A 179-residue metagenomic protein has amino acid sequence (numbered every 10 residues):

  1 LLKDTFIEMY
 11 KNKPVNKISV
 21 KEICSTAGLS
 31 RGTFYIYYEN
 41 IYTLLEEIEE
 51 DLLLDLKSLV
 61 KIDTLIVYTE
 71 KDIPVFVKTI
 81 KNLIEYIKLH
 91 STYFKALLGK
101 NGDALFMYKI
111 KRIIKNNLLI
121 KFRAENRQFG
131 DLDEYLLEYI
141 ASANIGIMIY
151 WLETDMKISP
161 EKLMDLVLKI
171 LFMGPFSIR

Functional and structural regions predicted by a protein language model:
L1-E8, T26, T43-D63, K78 (+2 more regions): Alpha-helical structural segments
E8-V15, H90-S91, A124, G174: Basic, amphipathic alpha-helical hairpins
M9-Y42: Helix-turn-helix
I18-S19, K95-L97, P160: Short, hydrophobic secondary-structure boundary micro-motifs
K61-L89: Hydrophobic alpha-helical connector segments
T69, P74, K88-L118: Short secondary-structure transition hinges
N101-N126, E134-E138, S142, F176: Amphipathic alpha-helical packing segments from all-alpha helical-bundle domains
E134, A141-S142, G146-R179: C-terminal peripheral helix-coil segments that are non-catalytic and often amphipathic
